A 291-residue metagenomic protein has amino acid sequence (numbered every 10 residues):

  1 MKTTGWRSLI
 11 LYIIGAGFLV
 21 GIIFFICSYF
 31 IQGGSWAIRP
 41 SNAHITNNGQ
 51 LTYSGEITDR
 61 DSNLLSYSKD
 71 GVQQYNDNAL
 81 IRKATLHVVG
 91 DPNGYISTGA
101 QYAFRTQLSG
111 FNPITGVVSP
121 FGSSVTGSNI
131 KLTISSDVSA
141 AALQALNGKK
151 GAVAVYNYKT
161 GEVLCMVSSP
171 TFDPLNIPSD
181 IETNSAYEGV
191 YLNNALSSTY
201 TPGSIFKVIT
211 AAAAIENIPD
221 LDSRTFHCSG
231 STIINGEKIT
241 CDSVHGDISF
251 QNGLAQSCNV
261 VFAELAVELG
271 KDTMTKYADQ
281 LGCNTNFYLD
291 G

Functional and structural regions predicted by a protein language model:
M1-I181, V190, T199, D272-Q280: Periplasmic/cell-envelope proteins involved in peptidoglycan metabolism and beta-lactam response
D61, K159-G203, I209-G291: Beta-lactam-recognizing serine transpeptidase/beta-lactamase-like catalytic domain environment
